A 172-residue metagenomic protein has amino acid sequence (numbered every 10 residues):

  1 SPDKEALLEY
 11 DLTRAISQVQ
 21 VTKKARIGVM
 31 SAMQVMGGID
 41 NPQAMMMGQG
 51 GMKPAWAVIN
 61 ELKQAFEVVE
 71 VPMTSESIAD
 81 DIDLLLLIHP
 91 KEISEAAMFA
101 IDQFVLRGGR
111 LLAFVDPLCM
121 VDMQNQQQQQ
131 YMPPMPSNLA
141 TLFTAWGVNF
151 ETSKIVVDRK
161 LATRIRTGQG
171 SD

Functional and structural regions predicted by a protein language model:
S1-D172: Short, surface-exposed patches at the edges or C-terminal ends of soluble domains, predominantly
